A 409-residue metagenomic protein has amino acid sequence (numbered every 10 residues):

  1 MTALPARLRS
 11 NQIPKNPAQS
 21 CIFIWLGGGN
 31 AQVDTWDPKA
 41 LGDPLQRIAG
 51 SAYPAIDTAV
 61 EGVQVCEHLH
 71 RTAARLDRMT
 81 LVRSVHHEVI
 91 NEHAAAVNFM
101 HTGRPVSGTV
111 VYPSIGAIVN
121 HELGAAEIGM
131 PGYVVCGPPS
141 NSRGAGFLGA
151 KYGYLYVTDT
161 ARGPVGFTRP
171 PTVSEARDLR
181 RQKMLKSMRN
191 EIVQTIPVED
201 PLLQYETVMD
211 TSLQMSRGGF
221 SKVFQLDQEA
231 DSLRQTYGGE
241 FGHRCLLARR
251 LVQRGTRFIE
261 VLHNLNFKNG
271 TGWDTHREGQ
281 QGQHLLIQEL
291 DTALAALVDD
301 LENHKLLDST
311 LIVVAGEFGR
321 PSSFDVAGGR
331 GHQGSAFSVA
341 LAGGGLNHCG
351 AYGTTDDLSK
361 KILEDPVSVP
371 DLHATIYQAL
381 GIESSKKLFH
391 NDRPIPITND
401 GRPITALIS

Functional and structural regions predicted by a protein language model:
M1-S409: Ligand-binding pockets and gating/stacking loops
